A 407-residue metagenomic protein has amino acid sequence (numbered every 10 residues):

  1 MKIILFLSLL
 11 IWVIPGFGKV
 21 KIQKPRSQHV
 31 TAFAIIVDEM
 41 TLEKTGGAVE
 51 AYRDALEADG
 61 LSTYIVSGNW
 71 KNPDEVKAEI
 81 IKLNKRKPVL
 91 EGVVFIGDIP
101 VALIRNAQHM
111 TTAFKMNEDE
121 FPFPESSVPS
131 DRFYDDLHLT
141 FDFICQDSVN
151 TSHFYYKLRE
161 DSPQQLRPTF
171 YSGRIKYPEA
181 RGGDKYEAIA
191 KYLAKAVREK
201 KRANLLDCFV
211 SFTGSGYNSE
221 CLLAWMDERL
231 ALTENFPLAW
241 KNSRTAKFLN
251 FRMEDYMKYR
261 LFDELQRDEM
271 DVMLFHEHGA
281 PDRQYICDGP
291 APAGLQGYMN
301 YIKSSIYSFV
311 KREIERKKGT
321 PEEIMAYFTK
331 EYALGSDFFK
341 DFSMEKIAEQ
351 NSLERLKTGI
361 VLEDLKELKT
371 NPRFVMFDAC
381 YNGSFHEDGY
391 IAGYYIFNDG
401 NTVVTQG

Functional and structural regions predicted by a protein language model:
M1-V20: Bacterial Sec-dependent N-terminal signal peptides
K19-G407: Cysteine-dependent hydrolase recognition
